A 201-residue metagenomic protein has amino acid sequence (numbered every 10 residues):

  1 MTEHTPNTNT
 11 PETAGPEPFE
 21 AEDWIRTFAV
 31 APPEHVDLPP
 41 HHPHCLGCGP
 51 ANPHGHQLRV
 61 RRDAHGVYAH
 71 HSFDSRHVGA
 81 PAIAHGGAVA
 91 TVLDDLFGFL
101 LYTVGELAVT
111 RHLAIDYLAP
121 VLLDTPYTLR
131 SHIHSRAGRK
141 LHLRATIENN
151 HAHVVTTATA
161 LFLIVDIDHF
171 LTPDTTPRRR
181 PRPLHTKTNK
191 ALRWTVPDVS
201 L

Functional and structural regions predicted by a protein language model:
M1-V36, V121-L123, H134-L201: HotDog/MaoC-like acyl-thioester-processing domains
H4-T10, A14, D95-T128: Hydrophobic beta-strand-centered segment that forms part of the acyl-chain substrate-binding groove
P40-A84, P197-L201: Catalytic strand-loop segment that frames the active site of acyl-thioester-processing enzymes
R61, G66, I83-L107: Active-site helix/loop of acyl-thioester processing domains in fatty-acid/polyketide metabolism, spanning hotdog-fold
R61-D63, H132-R136: Short beta-strand micro-motifs enriched in acidic
A64-G66, T110, P126, K140 (+1 more regions): A general secondary-structure signal for short beta-strands and their flanking turns/coil in non-transmembrane regions
H71-F73, Y117, I164: Hydrophobic residues in beta-strands and at strand termini
